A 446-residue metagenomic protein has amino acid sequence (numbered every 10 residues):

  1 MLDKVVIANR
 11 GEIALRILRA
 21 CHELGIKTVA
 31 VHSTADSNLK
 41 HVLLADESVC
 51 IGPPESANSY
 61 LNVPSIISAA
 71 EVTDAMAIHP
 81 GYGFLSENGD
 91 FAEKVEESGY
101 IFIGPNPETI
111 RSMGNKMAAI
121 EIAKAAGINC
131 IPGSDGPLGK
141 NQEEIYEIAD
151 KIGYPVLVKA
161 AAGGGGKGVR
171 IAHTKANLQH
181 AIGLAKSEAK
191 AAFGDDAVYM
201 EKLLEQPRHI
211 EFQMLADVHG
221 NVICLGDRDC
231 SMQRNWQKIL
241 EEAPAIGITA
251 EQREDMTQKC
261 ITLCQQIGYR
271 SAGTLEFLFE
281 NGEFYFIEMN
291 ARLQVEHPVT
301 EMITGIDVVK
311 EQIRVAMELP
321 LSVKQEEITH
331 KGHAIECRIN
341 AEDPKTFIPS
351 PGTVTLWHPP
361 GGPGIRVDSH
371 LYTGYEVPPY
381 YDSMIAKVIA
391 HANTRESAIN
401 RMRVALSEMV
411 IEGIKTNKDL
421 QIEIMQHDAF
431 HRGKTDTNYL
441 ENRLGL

Functional and structural regions predicted by a protein language model:
M1-A125, D135-E147, S397: ATP-binding N-terminal substructure of ATP-dependent carboxylate-amine bond-forming enzymes
I7-R16, A20-L24, S48, E71-T73 (+3 more regions): ATP-dependent carboxylate activation and anion-phosphoryl transfer catalytic cores that bind Mg-ATP to form
I148-L157: Acidic/histidine-enriched active-site and ligand-binding environments that engage anionic O-linkages
A160: N-terminal nucleotide-binding beta1-loop-alpha1 segment
G166-G168: A short acidic, helix-capping loop that chelates divalent metal ions and anchors anionic groups
